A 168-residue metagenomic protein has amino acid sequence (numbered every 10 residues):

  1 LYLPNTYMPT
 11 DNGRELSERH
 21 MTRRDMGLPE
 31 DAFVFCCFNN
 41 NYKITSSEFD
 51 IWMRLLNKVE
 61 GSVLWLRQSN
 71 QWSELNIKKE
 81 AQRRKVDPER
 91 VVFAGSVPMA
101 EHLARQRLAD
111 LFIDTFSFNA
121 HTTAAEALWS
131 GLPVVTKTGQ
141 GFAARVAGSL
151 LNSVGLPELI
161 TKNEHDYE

Functional and structural regions predicted by a protein language model:
L1, V92, E158-I160: Structural signal for short hydrophobic segments within the conserved structured cores of catalytic domains across
L1-N5, E168: Short intrinsically disordered, low-complexity coil segments enriched in acidic
Y2, V34, F112: Short hydrophobic-acidic sequence motifs that mark active-site Asp/Glu residues
N5-A94, P98, R105-R107: Conserved catalytic-core segment of nucleotide-activated headgroup transferases in glycan assembly
E15, D31, A100-L103, S117 (+2 more regions): Short, well-ordered helical secondary-structure segments
P98-A109, A125, W129: Short acidic alpha-helix that forms the nucleotide-activated donor recognition element in Leloir-type transferases
L111, T115-E168: Catalytic binding pocket for nucleotide-activated donors in carbohydrate/polymer assembly enzymes
